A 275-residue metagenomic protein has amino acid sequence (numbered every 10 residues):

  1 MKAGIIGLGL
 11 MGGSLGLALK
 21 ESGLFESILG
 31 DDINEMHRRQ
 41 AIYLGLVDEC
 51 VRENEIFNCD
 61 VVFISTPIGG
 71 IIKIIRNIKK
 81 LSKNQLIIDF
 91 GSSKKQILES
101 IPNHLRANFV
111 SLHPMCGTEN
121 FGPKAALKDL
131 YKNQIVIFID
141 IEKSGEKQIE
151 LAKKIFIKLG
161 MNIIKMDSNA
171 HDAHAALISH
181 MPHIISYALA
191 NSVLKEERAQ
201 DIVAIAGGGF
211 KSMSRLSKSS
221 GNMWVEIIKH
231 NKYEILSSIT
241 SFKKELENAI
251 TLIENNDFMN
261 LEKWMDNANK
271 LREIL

Functional and structural regions predicted by a protein language model:
M1-E53, V61: NAD(P)+-binding Rossmann beta1-loop-alpha1 motif at the extreme N-terminus of oxidoreductases
K2, S27, N108, I135 (+1 more regions): Residues at the starts of beta-strands that form the adenosine-phosphate
L24, L44-L46, K83, H104-L105 (+1 more regions): Short, structured coil segments at secondary-structure junctions
I33-N34, T66, F90-S92: Short beta->alpha hinge that forms the Motif I/post-I loop of the SAM-binding pocket
N54-I88: Rossmann-like NAD(P)-binding element
I74-K124: Rossmann-like NAD(P)(H) cofactor-binding subdomain of soluble oxidoreductases
K128-R215: Internal alpha-helical scaffold of NAD(P)-dependent oxidoreductase catalytic cores
A199-A268: Interdomain hinge/lid region at the active-site interface of Rossmann-like NAD(P)-dependent oxidoreductases
